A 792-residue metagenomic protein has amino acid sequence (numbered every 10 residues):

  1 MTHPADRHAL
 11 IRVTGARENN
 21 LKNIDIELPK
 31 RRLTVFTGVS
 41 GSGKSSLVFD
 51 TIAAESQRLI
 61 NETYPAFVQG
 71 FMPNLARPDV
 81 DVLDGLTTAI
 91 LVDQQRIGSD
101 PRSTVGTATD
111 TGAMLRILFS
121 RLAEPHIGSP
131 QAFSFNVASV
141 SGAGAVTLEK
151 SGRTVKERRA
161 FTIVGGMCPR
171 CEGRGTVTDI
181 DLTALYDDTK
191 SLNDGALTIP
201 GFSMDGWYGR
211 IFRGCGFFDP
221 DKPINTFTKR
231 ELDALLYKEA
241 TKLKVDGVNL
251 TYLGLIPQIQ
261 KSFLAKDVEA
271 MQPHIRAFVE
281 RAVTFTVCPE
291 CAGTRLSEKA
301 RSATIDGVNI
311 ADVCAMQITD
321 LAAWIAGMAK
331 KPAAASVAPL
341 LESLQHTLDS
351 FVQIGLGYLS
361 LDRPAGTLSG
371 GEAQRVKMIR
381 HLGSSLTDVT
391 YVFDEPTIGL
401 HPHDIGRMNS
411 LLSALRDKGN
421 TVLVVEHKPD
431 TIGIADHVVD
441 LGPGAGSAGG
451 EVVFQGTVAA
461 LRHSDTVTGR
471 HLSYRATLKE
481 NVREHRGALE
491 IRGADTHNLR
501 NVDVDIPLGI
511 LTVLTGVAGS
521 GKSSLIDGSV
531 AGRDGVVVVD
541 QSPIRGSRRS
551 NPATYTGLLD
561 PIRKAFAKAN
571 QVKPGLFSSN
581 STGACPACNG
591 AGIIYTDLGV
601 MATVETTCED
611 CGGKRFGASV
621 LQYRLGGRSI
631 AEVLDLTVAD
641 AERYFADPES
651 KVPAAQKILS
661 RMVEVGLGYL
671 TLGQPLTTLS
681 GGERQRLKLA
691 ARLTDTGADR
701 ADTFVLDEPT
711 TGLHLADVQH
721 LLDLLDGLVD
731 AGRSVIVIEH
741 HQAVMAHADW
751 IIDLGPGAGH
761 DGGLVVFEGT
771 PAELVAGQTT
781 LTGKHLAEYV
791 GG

Functional and structural regions predicted by a protein language model:
T2-T367, A373-V389, L411, D417 (+6 more regions): P-loop/Walker A nucleotide phosphate-binding surfaces of NTP-dependent enzymes
I117-R121, L461-R483, K564-K568, V775-G792: C-terminal boundary and immediately downstream tail of ABC-type ATPase nucleotide-binding domains
A365, E395-I398, L676, T710-T711: Short loop immediately C-terminal to the Walker-B catalytic DE motif in ABC-type ATPase nucleotide-binding domains
A373, H401-G406, R684, H714-Q719: Helix N-cap at the start of a conserved alpha-helix in ABC-type nucleotide-binding domains
T390-F393, T703-V705, I736: Walker B beta-strand of ABC/ABC-like P-loop ATPase nucleotide-binding domains, specifically the conserved hydrophobic
T421, G433-D440, G727, S734 (+1 more regions): Conserved catalytic segment of ABC-fold P-loop ATPases
V425-H427, I738-H740: H-loop/switch region of ABC-family ATPase nucleotide-binding domains
H437-S473, S550, Y555, D753-L786: Conserved beta-strand-loop-alpha-helix hinge in the C-terminal portion of ABC ATPase nucleotide-binding domains
